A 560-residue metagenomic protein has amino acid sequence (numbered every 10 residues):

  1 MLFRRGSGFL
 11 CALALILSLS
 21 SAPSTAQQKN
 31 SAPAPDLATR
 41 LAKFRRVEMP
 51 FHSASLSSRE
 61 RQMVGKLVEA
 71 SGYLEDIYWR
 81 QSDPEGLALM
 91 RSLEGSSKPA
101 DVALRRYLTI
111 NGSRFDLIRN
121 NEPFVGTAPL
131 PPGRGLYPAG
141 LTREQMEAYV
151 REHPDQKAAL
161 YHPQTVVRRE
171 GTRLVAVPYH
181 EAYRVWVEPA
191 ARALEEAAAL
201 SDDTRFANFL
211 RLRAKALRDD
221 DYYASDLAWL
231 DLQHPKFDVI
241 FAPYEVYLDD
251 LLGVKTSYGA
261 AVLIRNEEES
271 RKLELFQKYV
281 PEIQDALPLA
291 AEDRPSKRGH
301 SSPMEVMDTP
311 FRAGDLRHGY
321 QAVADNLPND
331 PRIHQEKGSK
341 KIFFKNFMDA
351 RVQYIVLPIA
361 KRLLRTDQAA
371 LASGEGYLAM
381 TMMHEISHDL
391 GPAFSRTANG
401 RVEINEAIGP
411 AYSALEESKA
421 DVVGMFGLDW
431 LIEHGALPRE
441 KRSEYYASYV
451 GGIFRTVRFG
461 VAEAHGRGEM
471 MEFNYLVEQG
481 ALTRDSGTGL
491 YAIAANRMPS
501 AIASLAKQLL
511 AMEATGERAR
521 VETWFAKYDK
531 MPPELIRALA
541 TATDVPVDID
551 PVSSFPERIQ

Functional and structural regions predicted by a protein language model:
M1-R5: N-terminal secretory signal peptides that target proteins for export/translocation
G8-S20: Bacterial N-terminal signal peptides
A12-L13, S24, G424: Cleavable N-terminal signal peptides
Q28-N120: N-terminal mature-domain "stem" immediately C-terminal to a signal peptide or N-terminal signal-anchor/transmembrane
L37-M49, A54-M63, Y73, D155-A414 (+4 more regions): Fold-level signature of zinc-dependent metallopeptidase catalytic domains
Q81, L87-M90, S96-A199, A207 (+2 more regions): N-terminal intrinsically disordered, low-complexity regulatory regions of eukaryotic transcription factors
M425-T523: Long, well-structured alpha-helical subdomains associated with metal-dependent extracellular/ecto-lumenal hydrolases
A506, L510-Q560: Extended, compositionally biased alpha-helical segments that mediate assembly or anchoring
